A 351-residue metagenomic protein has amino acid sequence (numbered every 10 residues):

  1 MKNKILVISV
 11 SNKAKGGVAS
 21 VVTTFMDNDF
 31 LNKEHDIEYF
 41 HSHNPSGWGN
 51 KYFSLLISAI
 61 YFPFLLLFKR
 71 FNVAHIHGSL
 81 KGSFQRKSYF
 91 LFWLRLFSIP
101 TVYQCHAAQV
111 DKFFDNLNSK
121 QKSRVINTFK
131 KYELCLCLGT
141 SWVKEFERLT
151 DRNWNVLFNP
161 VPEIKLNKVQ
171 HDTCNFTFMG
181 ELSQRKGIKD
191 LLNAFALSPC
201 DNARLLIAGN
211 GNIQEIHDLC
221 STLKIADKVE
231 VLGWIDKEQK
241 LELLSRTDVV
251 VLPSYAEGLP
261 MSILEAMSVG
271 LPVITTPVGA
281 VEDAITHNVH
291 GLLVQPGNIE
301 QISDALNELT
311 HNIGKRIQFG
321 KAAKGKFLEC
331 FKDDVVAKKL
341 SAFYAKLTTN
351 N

Functional and structural regions predicted by a protein language model:
L6-I8, V161, K168-L197, L206-G209: Conserved donor-binding/catalytic core segment of Leloir-type glycosyltransferases
H41-N44, M179, R204-H217, G233: Glycosyltransferase donor-sugar binding loop
R124-K165: Donor nucleotide-sugar binding/catalytic pocket of nucleotide-sugar-dependent glycosyltransferases
H217-I235: Nucleotide-activated donor-binding/catalytic signature segment of Leloir-type glycosyltransferases, i.e., the conserved
Y255: Aromatic "clamp/platform" in nucleotide-sugar-dependent glycosyltransferases that forms part of the donor/acceptor
P272-T275, I285: Short hydrophobic beta-strand element within catalytic cores of glycosyltransferases and related nucleotide-activated
H287-N288, L292-I299, E308-I313: Conserved acidic donor-binding segment of nucleotide-sugar-dependent glycosyltransferases
Q301, E308, K315-C330, V336-A342: A short, well-ordered alpha-helix in the C-terminal region of glycosyltransferases
